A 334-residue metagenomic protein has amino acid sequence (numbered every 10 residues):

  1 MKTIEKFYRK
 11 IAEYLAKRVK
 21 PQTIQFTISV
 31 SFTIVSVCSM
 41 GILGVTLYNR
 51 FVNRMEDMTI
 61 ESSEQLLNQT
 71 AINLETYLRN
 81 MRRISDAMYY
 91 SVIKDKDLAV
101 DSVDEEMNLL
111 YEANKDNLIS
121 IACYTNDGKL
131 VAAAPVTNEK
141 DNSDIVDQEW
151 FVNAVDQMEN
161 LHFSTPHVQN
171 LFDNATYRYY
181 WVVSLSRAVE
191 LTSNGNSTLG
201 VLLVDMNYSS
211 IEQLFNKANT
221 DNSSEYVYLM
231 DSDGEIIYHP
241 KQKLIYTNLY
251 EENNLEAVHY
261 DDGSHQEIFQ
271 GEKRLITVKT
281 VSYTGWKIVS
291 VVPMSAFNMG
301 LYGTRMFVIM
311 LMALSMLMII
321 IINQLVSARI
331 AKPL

Functional and structural regions predicted by a protein language model:
M1-N53, D57, A313, L317: Extreme N-terminal signal-anchor transmembrane helix of membrane signaling/transducer proteins, especially in bacteria
V37, K287-L334: Cytoplasm-proximal transmembrane signaling helix
N49-R82, D101: Juxtamembrane membrane-water interface segments immediately C-terminal to a transmembrane helix
N73-E105, I121-N138: Extracellular/periplasmic ligand-binding regions of membrane signal-transduction receptors
D104-E112, T137, V201-L244: Solvent-exposed, extracytoplasmic
E112-N117, V131-D205: Extracytoplasmic/periplasmic ligand-binding sensor regions of membrane-associated signaling proteins
T125-V136, G234-P240, T277-K279: Amphipathic coiled-coil signal-relay and dimerization helices
D233, K241-F307: Extracellular/periplasmic juxtamembrane segments that couple receptor/chemosensory ectodomains to their
